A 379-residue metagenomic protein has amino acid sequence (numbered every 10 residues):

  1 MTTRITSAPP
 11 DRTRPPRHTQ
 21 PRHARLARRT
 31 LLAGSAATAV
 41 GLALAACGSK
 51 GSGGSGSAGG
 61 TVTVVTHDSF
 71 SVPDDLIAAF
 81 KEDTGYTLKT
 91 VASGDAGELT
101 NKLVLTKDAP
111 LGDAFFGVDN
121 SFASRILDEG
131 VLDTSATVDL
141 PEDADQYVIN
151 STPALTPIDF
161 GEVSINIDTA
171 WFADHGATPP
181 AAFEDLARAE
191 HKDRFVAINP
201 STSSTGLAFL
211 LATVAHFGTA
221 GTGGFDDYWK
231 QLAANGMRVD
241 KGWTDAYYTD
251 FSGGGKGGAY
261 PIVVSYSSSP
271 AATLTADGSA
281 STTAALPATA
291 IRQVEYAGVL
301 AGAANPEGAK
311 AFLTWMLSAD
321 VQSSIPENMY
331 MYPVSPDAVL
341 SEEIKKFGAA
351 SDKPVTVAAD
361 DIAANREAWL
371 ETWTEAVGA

Functional and structural regions predicted by a protein language model:
M1-L26, A33-A46: N-terminal secretory signal peptides
G48-G51, S55-R125, G255: Early extracytoplasmic/lumenal segment of secretory-pathway proteins
D74, A96-L132, D139-S151, T249-S252 (+1 more regions): Pocket-flanking alpha-helical
P110-F115, D133-T169, E184, R194-P200: A structural signal for short loop-to-beta-strand junctions that line the ligand-binding cleft of periplasmic/secreted
N120-V131, N150-T178, G206-H216, V294-G298: Periplasmic solute-binding protein
L132-P141, A154-T156, E184, P261 (+2 more regions): Short beta-strand->loop
T205, L211-A288: Ligand-binding pocket segment of bilobal, Venus flytrap-like solute-binding proteins
L300-T356: Mature extracytoplasmic/periplasmic domains
